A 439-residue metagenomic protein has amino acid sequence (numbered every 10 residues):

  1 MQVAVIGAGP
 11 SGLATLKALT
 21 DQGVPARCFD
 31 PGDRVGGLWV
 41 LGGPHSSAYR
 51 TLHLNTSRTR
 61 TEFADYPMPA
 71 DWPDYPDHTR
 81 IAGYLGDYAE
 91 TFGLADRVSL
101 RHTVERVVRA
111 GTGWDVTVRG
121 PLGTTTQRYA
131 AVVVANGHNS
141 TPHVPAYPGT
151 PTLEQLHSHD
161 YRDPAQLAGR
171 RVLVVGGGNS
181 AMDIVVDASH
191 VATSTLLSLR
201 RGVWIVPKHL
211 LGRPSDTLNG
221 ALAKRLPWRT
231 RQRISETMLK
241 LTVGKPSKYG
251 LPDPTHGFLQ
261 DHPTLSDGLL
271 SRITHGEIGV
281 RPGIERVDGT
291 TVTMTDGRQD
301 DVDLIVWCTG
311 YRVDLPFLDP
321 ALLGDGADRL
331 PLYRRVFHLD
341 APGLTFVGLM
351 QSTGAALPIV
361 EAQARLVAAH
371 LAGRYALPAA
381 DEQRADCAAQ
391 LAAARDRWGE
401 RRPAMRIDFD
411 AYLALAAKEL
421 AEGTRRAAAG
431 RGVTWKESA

Functional and structural regions predicted by a protein language model:
M1-L54, P67-W204, K208-H209, G220-W228 (+2 more regions): Flavin (primarily FAD) cofactor-binding/catalytic cores of flavoenzymes
R60-T61: Active-site segment of extracytoplasmic enzymes that catalyze sulfate/phosphate-ester chemistry
A385-W398: Short, mixed-charge aromatic SLiMs
